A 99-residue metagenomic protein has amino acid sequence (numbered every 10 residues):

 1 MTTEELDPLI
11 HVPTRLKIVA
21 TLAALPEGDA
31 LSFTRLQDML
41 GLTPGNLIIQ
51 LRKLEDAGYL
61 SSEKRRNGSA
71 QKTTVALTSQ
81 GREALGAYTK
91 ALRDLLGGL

Functional and structural regions predicted by a protein language model:
M1-E4, A23-A24, A84-L99: Amphipathic alpha-helical dimerization/coiled-coil segments that flank or bridge DNA-binding/regulatory modules
M1-L16, A57-Y59, L96: N-terminal leader segment of winged-helix/HTH proteins
L6-T43, N67: N-terminal helix-turn-helix DNA-binding core of bacterial DNA-binding proteins
L51-R52: Short, hydrophobic-biased segments on the C-terminal half of alpha helices that form "recognition helices"
E55-A70, A76: Beta-hairpin "wing" of winged helix-turn-helix
L77-R82: Accessory beta->alpha helical hairpin/"wing" motif in late/C-terminal subdomains of nucleic-acid enzymes
